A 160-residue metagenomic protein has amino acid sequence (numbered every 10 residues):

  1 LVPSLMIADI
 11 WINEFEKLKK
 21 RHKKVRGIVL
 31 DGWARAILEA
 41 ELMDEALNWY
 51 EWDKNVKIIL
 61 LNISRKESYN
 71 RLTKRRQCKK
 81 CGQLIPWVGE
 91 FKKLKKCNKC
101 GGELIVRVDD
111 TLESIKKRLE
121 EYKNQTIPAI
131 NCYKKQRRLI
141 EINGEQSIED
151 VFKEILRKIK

Functional and structural regions predicted by a protein language model:
L1-Y50, E67, Q77-K80, R107: ATP-dependent small-molecule kinase phosphotransfer cores that center on conserved nucleotide phosphate-binding segments
W11, V29, I59, S68 (+2 more regions): Residue-level signature of catalytic and energy-coupling elements of molecular machines, predominantly ATP/GTP-dependent
R21-K24, L47, E103-K160: NTP-dependent small-molecule kinase module
D31-G32, Y50-R75, P86-G89, K93-K99: Conserved phosphate-donor/acceptor-positioning beta-strand/loop module used by diverse small-molecule
E41, Y69-L72, F152: Short, well-ordered secondary-structure micro-motifs
L72-Q77, L156-K160: Short, surface-exposed amphipathic charged segments that create phosphate/polyanion-binding patches used for binding
C81-G82, C100-G101: Short Cys/His-rich metal-coordination motifs, predominantly Zn2+-binding knuckles/fingers
